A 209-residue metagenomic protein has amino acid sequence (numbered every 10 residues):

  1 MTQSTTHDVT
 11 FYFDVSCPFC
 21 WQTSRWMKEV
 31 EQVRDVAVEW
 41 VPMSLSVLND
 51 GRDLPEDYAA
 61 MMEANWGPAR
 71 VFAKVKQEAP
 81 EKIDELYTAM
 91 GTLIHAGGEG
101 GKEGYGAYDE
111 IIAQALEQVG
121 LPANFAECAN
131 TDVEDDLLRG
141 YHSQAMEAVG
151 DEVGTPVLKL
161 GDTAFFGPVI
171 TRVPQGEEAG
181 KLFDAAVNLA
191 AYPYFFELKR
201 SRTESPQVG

Functional and structural regions predicted by a protein language model:
T2-M27: Local sequence-structure signature of Cys/Sec-based thiol-disulfide redox active-site neighborhoods
T10-Y12, V41, K159: Solvent-exposed beta-strand sheet faces enriched in polar/charged residues
D14, E99-G100, C128-A129: Short, contiguous strand/loop micro-motifs
S16, A79, T131-E134: Short beta->alpha junction loops/turns
S16, S44, G161: Anionic group-transfer/hydrolysis microenvironments
W21-I112, A185-L189, E197-P206: Structural alpha/beta surface segment adjacent to cysteine/selenocysteine redox centers across thiol/disulfide enzymes
W26-K28, E103-G209: C-terminal cap of thioredoxin/glutaredoxin-like
